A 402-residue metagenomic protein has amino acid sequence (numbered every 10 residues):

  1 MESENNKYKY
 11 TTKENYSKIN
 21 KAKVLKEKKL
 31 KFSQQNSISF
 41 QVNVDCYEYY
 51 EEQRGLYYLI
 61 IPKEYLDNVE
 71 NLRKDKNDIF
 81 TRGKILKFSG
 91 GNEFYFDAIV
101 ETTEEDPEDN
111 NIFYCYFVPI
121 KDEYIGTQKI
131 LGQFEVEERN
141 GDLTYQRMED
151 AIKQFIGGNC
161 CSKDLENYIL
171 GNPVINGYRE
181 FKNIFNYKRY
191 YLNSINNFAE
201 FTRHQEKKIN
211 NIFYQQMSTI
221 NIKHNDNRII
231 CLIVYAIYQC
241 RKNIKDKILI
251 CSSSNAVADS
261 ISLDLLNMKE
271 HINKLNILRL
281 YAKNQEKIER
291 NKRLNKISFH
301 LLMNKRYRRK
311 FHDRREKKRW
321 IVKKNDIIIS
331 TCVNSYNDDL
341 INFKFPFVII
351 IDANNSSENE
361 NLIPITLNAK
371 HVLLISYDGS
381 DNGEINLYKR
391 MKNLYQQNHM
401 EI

Functional and structural regions predicted by a protein language model:
E2-N20, Y47-R54, Y58-F213, K274 (+4 more regions): Pre-ATPase regulatory/linker segments immediately N-terminal to the P-loop/RecA-like helicase/translocase core
E64-L66, E93, E105-D106, D122 (+7 more regions): Conserved beta-strand elements of beta-rich interaction domains across eukaryotes, especially beta-propellers
T202-E206, I230-V234, C251, N255-S262 (+6 more regions): Generic preference for well-ordered alpha-helical elements
I209-T219, K242-N243: Phosphate-binding P-loop
Y214-Y235: Walker A/P-loop
R228-I244, D264-L266, T366: Walker A/P-loop NTP-binding motif
N243, S254, V333-F347, D352-I402: Conserved helicase motor core of SF1/SF2 NTP-dependent helicases
I244-F347, N393, H399: Conserved P-loop NTPase motor core of helicases/translocases
